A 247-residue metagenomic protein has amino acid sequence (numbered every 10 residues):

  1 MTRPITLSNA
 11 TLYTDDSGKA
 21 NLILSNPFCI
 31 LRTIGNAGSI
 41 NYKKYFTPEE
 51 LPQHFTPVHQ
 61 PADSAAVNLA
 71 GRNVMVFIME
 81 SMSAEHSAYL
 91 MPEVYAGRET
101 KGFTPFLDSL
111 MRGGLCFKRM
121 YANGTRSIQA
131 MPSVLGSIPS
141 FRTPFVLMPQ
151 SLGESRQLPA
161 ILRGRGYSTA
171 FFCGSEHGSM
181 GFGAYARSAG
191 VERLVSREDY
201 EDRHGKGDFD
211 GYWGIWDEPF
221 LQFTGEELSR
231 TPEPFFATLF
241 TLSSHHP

Functional and structural regions predicted by a protein language model:
R3-P247: Soluble catalytic regions of membrane-associated enzymes that act on cell-envelope and secretory-pathway components
